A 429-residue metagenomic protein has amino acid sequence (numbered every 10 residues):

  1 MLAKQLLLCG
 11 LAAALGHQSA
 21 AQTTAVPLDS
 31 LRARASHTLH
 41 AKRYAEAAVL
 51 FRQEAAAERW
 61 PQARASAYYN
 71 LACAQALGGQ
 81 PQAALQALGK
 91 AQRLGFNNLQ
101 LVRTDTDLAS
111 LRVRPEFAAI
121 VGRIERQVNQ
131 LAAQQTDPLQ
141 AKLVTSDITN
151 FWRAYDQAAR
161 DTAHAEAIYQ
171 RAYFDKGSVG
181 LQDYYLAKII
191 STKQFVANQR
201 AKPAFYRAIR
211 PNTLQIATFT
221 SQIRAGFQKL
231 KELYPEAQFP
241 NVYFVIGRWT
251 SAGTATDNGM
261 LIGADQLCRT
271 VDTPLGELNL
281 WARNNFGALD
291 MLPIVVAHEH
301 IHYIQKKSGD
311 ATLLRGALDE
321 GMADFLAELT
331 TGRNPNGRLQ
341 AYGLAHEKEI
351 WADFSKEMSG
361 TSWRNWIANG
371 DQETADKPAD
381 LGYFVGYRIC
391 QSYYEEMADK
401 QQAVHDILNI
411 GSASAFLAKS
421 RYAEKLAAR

Functional and structural regions predicted by a protein language model:
A33-A45, V49-A55, G122-T192: N-terminal mature-domain "stem" immediately C-terminal to a signal peptide or N-terminal signal-anchor/transmembrane
T136-D147, Y155, G309, L313-F354 (+1 more regions): Post-HExxH zinc-binding segment in Zn-dependent metallohydrolases
T162, E166-Q182, S355-R429: Pan-zinc metallopeptidase signature
F195-N336: Acidic/His-rich structured neighborhood in mature extracellular/periplasmic domains
